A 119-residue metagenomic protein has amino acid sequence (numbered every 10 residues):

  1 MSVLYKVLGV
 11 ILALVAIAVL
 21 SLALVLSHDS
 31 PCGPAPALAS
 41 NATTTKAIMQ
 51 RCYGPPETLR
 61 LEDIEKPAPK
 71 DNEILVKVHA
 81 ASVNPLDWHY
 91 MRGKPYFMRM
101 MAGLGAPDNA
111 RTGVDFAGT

Functional and structural regions predicted by a protein language model:
M1-L20: N-terminal Sec-pathway targeting helices
I17-G33: Membrane-interface motif at the C-terminal end of an N-terminal transmembrane signal
S30-T45, D63-P69: N-terminal signal-anchor transmembrane helix
T45-A47, L59, I64, V76 (+1 more regions): Small-residue-enriched segments and motifs
Q50-T58: Extracellular beta-rich ligand/substrate-recognition surface
I64, W88-M98: Short Gly/aromatic-enriched secondary-structure transition segments
P67-S82, Y96-T119: Glycine-rich beta-strand-centered segment in the early N-terminal region that forms part of a ligand/cofactor-binding
N84-L86: Glycine- and small hydrophobic-enriched segments that form the cores of compact globular domains
